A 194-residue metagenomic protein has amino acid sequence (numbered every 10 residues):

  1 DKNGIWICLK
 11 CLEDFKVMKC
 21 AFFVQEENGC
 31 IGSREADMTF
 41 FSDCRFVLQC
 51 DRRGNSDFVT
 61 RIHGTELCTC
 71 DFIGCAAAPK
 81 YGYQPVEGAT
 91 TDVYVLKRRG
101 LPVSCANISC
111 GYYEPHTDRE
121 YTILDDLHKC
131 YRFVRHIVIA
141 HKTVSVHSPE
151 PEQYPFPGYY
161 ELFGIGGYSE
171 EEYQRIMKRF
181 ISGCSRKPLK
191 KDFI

Functional and structural regions predicted by a protein language model:
D1-C68, P85, D92-V93: Acidic/histidine-rich catalytic neighborhood of metal-dependent amide-processing enzymes
I5-L12, A78, V93-K97, S109 (+1 more regions): Predominant activation on well-ordered alpha-helical scaffold segments within soluble catalytic domains
K10-K19, F40-S42, P79-G82, R132-V146: Secondary-structure boundary elements
G32, F40, T69, I73 (+5 more regions): General structural feature for long, well-ordered alpha-helical segments within catalytic domains of soluble enzymes
S42-A77, G166, E171-C184: C-terminal domain-closing interface element
F58-T69, Y83-Y94, L127-C130, S145-F156: Noncatalytic linker/hinge segments flanking ATPase motor cores
Q84-C130: Zn-dependent metallopeptidase/amidohydrolase metal-coordination segment
E114-R186, F193: His/Asp/Glu-rich mid-to-C-terminal helical/loop segments that flank catalytic regions of hydrolases
